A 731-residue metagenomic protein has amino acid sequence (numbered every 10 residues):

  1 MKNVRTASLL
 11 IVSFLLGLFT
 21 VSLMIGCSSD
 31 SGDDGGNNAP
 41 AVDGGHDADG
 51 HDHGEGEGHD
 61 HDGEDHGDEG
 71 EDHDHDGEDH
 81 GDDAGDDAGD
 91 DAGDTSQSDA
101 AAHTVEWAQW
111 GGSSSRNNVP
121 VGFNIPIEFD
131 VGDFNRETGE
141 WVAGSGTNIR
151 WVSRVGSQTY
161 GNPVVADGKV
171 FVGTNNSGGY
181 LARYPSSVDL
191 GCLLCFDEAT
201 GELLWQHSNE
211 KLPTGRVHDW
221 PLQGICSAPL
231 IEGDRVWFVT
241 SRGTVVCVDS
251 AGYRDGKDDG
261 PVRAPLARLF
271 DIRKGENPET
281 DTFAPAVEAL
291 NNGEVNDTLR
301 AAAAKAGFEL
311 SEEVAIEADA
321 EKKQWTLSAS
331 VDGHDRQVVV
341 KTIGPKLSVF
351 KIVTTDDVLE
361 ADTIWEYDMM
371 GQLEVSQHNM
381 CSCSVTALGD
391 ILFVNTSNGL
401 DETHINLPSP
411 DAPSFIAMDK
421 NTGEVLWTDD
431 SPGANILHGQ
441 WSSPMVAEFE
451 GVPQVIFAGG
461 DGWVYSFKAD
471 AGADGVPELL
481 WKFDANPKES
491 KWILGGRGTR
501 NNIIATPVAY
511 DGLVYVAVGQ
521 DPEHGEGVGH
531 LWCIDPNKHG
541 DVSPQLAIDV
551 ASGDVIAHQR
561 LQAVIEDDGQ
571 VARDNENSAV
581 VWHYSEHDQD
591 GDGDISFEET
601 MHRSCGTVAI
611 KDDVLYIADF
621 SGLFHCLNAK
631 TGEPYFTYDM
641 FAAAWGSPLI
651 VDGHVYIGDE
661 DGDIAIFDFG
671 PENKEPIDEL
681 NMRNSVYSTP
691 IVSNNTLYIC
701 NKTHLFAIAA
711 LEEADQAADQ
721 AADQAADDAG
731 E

Functional and structural regions predicted by a protein language model:
K2-F14: Bacterial N-terminal signal peptides that target proteins for export
K2-N3, N37-N38, E55-E57, E69 (+1 more regions): Intrinsically disordered, low-complexity polyampholyte segments enriched for Lys and acidic residues
A7-S8, G17, V21, N38: Generic short amphipathic/hydrophobic targeting helices enriched at N-termini, encompassing Sec-type signal peptides
M24-G26: C-terminal motif of bacterial Sec signal peptides marking the signal peptidase cleavage site
S28-G35, H46, H51-H53, H61 (+5 more regions): Noncatalytic, solvent-exposed loop/strand surfaces of beta-propeller-type extracellular/periplasmic domains
A39-G44: Short extracytoplasmic/periplasmic juxtamembrane "stem" segments immediately C-terminal to an N-terminal membrane anchor
